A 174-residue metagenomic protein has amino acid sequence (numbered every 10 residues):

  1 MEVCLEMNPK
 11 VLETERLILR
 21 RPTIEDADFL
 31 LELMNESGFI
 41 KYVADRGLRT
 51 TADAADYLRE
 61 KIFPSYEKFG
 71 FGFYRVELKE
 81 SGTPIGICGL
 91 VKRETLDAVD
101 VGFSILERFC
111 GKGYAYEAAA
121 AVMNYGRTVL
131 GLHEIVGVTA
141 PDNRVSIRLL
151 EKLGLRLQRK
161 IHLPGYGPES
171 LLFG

Functional and structural regions predicted by a protein language model:
M1-Y42, R75-G174: Acyl-donor (CoA/ACP) binding surface of acyl/acetyltransferases
G38-E60: Conserved GNAT-fold acetyl-CoA-binding loop/helix
A52, P64-E67, R156: PAS/LOV-family and closely related PAS-like sensory domains
I62-R75: A short helix-loop-beta-strand connector motif used in the catalytic cores of GNAT acetyltransferases and, in some
